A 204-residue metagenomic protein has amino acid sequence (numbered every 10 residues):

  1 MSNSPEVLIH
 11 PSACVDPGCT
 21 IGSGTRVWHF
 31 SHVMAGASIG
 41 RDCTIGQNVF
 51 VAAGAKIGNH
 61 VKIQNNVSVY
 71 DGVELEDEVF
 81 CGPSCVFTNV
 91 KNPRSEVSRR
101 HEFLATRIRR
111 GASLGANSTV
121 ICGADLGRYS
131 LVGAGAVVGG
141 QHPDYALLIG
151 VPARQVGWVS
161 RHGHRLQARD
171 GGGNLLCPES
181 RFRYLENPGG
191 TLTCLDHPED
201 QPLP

Functional and structural regions predicted by a protein language model:
S2-P11, D16-I21, R26-L126, V151 (+2 more regions): Flexible, glycine/small-residue-enriched loop-and-beta-strand segment within the central core of proteins
G135, D144-G150, V159-R169: Short, intrinsically disordered, charge-biased short linear motifs at domain edges
Q155-W158, G173-L175: Cys/His-enriched microdomains
S160, C177-S180: Short cysteine-rich clusters marking metal-coordination/redox-active sites
A168-R169, R183-N187: Short, non-ligating residues that shape and space the ligands of small metal-coordination modules and catalytic
G171-C177, P188-L195: Short cysteine/histidine-rich zinc-coordinating motifs and their immediately flanking basic loops
C194, P198-P204: Short, intrinsically disordered terminal segments enriched in charged and Pro/Gly residues
